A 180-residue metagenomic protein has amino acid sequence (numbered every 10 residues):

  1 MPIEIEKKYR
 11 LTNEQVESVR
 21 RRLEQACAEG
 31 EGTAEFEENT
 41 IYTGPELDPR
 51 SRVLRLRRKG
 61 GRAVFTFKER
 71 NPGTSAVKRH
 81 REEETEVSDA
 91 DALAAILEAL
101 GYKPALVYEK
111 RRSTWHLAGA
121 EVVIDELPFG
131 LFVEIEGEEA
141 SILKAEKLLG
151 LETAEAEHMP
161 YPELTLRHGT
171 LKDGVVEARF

Functional and structural regions predicted by a protein language model:
M1-A120, E152-F180: N-terminal strand-loop-strand beta-hairpin
K68-E69, F129-L131: Residues forming anionic-ligand binding surfaces in small-molecule and nucleic-acid pockets of primarily soluble enzymes
V122, S141-K144: C-terminal accessory/tail domains of diverse enzymes
I124-P128: A contiguous pocket-lining binding segment that forms or flanks enzyme active sites
E138: A generic "binding-loop/recognition-motif" signal
L143-E155: Long, well-ordered alpha-helical scaffolding segments within enzyme catalytic domains, especially pronounced
